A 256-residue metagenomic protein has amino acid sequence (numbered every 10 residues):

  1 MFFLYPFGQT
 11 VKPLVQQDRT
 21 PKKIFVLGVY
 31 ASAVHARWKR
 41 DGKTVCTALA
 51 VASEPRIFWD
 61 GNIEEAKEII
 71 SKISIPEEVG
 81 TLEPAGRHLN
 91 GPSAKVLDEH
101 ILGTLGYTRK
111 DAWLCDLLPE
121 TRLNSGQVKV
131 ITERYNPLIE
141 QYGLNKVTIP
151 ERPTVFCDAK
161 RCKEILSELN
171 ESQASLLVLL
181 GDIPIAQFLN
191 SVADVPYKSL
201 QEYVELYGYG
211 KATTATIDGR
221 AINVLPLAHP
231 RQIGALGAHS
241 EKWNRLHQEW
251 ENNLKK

Functional and structural regions predicted by a protein language model:
M1-G106, E164, E168, T213-R220 (+1 more regions): Active-site and ligand/interface coordination hotspots across diverse enzymes and nucleic-acid-associated assemblies
M1-Q9, K43-I57, T81-L82, Q127-K163 (+1 more regions): C-terminal capping/extension of enzyme domains
V26, A112-L117, V224-P226: Conserved beta-strand scaffold positions in the cores of enzyme catalytic domains, especially in NTP/NDP-utilizing
G28-A31, P119-T121, A228-R231: Short, flexible loop/turn elements at secondary-structure junctions
V29-A31, L117, L179-P184: Short, well-ordered beta-to-alpha junction loops that form the rim of enzyme active sites and present histidine/acidic
A33-V34, T121, P184-Q187: Short, active-site-adjacent cap segments at secondary-structure transitions
F58-K67, H88-K146: Short, surface-exposed acidic-centric catalytic microdomains
I165-I185: Proline-aspartate-enriched helix->loop->beta-strand connector
